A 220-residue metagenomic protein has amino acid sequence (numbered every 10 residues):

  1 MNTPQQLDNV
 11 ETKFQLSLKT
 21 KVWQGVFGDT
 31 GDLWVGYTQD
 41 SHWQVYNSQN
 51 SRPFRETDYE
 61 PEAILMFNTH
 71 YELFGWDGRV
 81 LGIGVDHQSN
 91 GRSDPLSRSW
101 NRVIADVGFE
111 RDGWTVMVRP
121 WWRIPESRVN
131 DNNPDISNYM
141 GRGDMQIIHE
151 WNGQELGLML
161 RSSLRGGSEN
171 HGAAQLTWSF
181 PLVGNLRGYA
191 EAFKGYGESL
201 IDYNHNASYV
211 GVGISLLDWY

Functional and structural regions predicted by a protein language model:
M1-S89: Transmembrane beta-barrel domains of Gram-negative outer membranes and organellar outer membranes
M1-T3, Q39-S41, L81-G91, V116-I124 (+3 more regions): Transmembrane beta-strand segments that form the barrel wall of outer-membrane beta-barrel proteins
Q6-V10, F27, S48-S51, G91-S99 (+3 more regions): Solvent-exposed loop/turn segments connecting transmembrane beta-strands in outer-membrane beta-barrel proteins
V10-F14, G31, R55-P61, R79 (+4 more regions): Residues that define the transmembrane beta-barrel architecture of outer-membrane proteins
S17, E62-I64, I104-G108, D144-I148 (+2 more regions): Outer-membrane beta-barrel architecture
W23-L33, T69-V80, P95, D112-T115 (+3 more regions): Short loop/turn motifs that connect adjacent beta-strands in outer-membrane beta-barrel proteins
Q88-S163: Detector for outer-membrane/organellar transmembrane beta-barrel domains, recognizing the amphipathic beta-strand
A207-Y220: Outer-membrane beta-barrel "beta-signal"
